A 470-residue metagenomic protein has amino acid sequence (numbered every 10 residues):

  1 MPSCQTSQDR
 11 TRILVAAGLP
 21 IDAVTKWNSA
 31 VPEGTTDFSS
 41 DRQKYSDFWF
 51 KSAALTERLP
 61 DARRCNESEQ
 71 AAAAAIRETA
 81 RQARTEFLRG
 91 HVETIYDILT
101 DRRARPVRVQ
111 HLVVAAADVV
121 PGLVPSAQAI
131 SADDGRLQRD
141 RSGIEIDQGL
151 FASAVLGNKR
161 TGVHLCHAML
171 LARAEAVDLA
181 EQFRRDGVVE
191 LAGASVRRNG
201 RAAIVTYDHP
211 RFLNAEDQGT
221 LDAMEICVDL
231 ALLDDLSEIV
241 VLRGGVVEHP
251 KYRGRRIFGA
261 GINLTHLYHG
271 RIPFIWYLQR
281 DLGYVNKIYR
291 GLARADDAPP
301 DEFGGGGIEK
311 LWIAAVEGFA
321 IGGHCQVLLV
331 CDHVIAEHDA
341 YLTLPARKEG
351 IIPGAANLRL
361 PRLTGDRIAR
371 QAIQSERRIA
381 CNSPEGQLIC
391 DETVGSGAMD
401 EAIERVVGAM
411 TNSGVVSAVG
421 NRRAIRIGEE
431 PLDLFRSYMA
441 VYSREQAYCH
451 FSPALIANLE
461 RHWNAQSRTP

Functional and structural regions predicted by a protein language model:
M1-G200, A380, N412-P470: C-terminal alpha-helix plus adjacent terminal tail
V31, E69, A73, Q110-R139 (+1 more regions): Glycine-rich beta-to-alpha active-site loop
G200, V205-T206, A223-I308, I313 (+4 more regions): A structural preference for short, pocket-lining loop segments at secondary-structure junctions
V205, L242, N263, V327-L328 (+3 more regions): Hydrophobic/aromatic residues within transmembrane alpha-helices of multi-pass small-molecule transporters
F212-E216, D433: A generic structural signal for short coil/turn motifs at secondary-structure boundaries
Q218-E225, L328: Short amphipathic alpha-helical segment that frequently serves as the phosphate-/nucleotide-binding helix
D297-V415: Crotonase-fold acyl-CoA enzyme core
